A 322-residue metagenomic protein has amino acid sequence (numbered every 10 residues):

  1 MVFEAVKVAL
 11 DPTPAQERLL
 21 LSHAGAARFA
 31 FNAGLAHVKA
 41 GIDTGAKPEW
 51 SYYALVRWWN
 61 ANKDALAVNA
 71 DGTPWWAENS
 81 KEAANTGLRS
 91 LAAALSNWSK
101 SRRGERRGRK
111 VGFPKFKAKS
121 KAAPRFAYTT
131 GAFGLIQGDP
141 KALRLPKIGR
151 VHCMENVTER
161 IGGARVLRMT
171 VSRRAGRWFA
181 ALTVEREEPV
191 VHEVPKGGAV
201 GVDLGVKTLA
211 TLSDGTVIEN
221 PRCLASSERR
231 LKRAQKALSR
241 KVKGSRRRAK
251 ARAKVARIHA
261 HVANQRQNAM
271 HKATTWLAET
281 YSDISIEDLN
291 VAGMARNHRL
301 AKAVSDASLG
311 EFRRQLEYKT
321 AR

Functional and structural regions predicted by a protein language model:
M1-A84: Gly/serine-rich nucleotide phosphate-binding loop at the start of the catalytic core of nucleotide/ADP-ribose-handling
F3, F29-F31, F113-F116, F126 (+4 more regions): Phenylalanine-focused residue identity feature
F3-A5, R18, E82, K147 (+2 more regions): Positively charged, helix-rich recognition surfaces that bind polyanionic ligands
P14, R18-G25, F29-A36, N85 (+6 more regions): A broad, structural surface signal
H23, G34, G41, W58 (+12 more regions): Residues that form generic nucleotide/phosphate-binding pockets
L35, K39-I42, L95, S99-R106 (+2 more regions): Long, hydrophobic, amphipathic alpha-helical segments used as structural scaffolds
Y52-S172, R314: Acidic carboxylate diad motif detector
